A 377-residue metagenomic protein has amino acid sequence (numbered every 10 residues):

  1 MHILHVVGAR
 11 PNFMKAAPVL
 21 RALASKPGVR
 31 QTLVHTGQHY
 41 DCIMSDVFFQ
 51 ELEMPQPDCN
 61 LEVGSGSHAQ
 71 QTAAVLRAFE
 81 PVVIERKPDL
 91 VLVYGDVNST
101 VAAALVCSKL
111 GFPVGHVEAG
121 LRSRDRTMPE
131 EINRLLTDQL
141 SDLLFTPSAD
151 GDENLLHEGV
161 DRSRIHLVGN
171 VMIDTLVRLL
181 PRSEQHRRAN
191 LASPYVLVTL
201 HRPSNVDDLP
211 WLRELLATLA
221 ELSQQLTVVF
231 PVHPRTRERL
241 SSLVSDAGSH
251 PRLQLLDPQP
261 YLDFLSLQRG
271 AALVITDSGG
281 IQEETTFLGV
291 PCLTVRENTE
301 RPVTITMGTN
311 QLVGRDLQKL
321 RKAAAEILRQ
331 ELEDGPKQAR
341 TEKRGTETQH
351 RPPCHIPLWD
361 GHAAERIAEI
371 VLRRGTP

Functional and structural regions predicted by a protein language model:
M1-V228, T236-P377: Nucleotide-activated sugar donor-binding and catalytic core shared by glycosyltransferases and related lipid-linked
H233: Conserved C-terminal portion of the radical SAM core fold that forms the substrate/S-adenosylmethionine-binding
